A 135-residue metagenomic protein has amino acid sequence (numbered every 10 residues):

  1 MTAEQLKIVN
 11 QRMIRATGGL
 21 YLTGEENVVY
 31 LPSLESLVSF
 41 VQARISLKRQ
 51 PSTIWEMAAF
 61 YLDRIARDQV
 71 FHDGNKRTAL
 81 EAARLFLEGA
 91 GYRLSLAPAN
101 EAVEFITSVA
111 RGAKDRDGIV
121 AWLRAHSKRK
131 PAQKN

Functional and structural regions predicted by a protein language model:
M1-N135: FIC/Doc superfamily catalytic core
